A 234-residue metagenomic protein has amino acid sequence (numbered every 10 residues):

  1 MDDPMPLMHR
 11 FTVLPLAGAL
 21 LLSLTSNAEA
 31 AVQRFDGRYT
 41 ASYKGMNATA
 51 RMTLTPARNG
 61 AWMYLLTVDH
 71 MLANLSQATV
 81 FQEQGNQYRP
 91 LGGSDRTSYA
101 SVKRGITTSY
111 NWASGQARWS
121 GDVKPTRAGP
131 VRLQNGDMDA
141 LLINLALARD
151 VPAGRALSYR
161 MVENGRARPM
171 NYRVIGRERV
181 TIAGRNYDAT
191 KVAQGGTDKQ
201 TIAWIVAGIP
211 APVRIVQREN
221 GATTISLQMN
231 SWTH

Functional and structural regions predicted by a protein language model:
D3-P15: Bacterial N-terminal signal peptides that target proteins for export
P4-M5, T97, D139-L141: Intrinsically disordered, low-complexity regions of eukaryotic proteins
M8, A19, G221-T224: Alpha-helical transmembrane segments and their juxtamembrane interfaces
L14, R132-Q134, P152, E163: N-terminal non-cleavable signal-anchor helices
P15-S23: Bacterial N-terminal signal peptides
T25-A30: Sec/Tat signal peptide C-region and signal peptidase I cleavage site
A31-W112, R149-H234: Acidic, serine/threonine-rich low-complexity disordered tracts
V102-A148: Hydrophobic, well-structured mid-protein blocks that either form specific transmembrane helices
